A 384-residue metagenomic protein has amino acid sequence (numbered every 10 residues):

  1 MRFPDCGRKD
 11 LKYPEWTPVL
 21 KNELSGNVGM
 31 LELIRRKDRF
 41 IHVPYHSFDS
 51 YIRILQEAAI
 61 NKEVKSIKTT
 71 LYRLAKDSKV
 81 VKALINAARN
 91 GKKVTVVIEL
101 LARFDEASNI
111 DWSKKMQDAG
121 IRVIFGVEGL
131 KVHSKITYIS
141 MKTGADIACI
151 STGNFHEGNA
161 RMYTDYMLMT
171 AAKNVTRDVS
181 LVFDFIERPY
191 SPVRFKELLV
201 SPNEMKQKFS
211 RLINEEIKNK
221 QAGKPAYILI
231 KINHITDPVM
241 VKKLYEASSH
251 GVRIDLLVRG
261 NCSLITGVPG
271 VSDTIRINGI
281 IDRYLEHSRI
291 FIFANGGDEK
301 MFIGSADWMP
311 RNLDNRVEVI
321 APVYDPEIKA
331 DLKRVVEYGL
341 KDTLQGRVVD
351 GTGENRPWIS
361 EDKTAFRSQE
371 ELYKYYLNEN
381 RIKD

Functional and structural regions predicted by a protein language model:
M1-I228, E246-H250, C262-D384: N-terminal localization/anchoring segments of enzymes in phospholipid and broader phosphate metabolism
N233: Cofactor-pocket helix-loop regions in the catalytic cores of large enzyme subunits
P238-V241, Y245: Glycine/threonine-rich ATP-lid/beta-loop region of ATP-binding domains
R253-L257: Hydrophobic alpha/beta core scaffold segments
